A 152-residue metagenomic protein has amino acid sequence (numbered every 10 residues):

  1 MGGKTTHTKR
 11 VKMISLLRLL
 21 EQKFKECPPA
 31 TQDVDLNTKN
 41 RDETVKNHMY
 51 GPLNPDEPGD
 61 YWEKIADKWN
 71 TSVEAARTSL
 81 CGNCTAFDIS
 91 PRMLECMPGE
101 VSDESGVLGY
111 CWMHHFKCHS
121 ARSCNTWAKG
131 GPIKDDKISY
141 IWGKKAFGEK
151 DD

Functional and structural regions predicted by a protein language model:
M1, V11-M13: N-terminal intrinsically disordered, low-complexity leader regions that act as secretion/targeting or assembly/binding
H7, S15-D152: Cysteine-centered metal-binding/redox modules
